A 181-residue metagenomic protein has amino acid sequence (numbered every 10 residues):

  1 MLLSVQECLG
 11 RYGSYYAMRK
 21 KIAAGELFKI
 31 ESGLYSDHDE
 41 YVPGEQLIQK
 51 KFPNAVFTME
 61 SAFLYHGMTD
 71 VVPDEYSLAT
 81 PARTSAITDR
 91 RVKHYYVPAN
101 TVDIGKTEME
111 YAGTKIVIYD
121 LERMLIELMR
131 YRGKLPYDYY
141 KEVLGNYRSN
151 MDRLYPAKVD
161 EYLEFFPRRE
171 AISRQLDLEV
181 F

Functional and structural regions predicted by a protein language model:
L3-E7, I22, L34-F181: Nucleic-acid-binding surface
G10-A23: Short amphipathic alpha-helical interaction segments
G25-E31: A short, conserved structural fragment
